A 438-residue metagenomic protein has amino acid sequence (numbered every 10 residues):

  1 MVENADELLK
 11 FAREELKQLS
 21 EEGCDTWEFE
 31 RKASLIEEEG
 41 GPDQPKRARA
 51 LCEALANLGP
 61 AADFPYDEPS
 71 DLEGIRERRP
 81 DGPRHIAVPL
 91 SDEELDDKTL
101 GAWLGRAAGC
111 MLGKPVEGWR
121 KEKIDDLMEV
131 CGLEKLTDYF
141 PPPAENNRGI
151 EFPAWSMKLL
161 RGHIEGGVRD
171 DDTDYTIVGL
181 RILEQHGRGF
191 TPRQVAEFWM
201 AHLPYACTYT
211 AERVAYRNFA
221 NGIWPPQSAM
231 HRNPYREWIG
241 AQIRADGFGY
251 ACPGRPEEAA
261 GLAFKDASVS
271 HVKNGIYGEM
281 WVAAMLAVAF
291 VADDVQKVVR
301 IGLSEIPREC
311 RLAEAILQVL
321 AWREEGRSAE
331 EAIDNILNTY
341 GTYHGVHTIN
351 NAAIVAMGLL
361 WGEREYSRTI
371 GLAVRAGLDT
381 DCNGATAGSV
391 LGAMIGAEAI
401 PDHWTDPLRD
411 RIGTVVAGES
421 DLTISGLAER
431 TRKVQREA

Functional and structural regions predicted by a protein language model:
M1-E30, E39-A50, L55-R79, E309-N335 (+2 more regions): Acidic, carboxylate-rich catalytic segments that either coordinate divalent cations
A54, K98, A102, R106-K114 (+16 more regions): Generic, well-ordered alpha-helical scaffold segments in large soluble proteins
E77-D92, C207, V214-I239, A245-V272 (+1 more regions): Accessory "access/gating" subregions that flank catalytic or transport cores
P80-L104, A108, L112-D174: An N-terminal structural lobe/cap that precedes and organizes the functional/catalytic core across diverse proteins
H85, E122-D125, A196-W199, Y216 (+3 more regions): Short, conserved phosphate-binding/catalytic loop or strand-edge motifs used in phosphoryl-/nucleotidyl-transfer
D97-A102, G118, E122, D170-T173 (+17 more regions): Conserved structured core elements
A108-K114, W119-K135, H271-Y277, W281-A287 (+1 more regions): Catalytic phosphate/nucleotide-handling subdomain of diverse soluble enzymes
L159-V195, W199-C207: Aromatic-rich carbohydrate-recognition surfaces in CAZymes
